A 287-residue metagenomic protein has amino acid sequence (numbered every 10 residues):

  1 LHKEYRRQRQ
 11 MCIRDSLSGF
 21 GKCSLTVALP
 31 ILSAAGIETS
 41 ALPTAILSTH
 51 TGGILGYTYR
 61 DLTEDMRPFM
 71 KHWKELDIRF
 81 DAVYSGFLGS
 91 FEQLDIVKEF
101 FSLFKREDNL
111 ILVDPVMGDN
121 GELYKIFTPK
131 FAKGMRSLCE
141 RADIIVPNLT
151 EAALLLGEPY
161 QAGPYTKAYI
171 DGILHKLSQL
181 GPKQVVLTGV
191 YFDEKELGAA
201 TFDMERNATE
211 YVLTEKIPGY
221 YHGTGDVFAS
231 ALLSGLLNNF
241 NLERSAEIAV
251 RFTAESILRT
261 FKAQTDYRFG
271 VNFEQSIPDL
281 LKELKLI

Functional and structural regions predicted by a protein language model:
L1-I13: Single conserved hydrophobic/aromatic residue that forms the stacking wall/gate of nucleotide- or nucleobase-binding
G19, T209-H222: Short pre-catalytic strand/loop immediately N-terminal to key active-site residues, enriched for Gly-Thr
I46-T63, Y124: N-terminal beta-loop-helix "entrance" segment that forms/cooperates in small-molecule cofactor or anionic ligand
Y57-E75: Glycine-rich, highly charged phosphate/nucleotide-binding loops
F104-I111, L180-K183: A short helix->loop->beta-strand "cap" motif at the edges of active sites that frequently abuts
I126-E210, F240-E243: Conserved phosphate/ATP/ADP-binding segment of small-molecule kinases
G219-L242, A246: Short, small-residue alpha-helix embedded
E243-I287: Charged C-terminal helix
